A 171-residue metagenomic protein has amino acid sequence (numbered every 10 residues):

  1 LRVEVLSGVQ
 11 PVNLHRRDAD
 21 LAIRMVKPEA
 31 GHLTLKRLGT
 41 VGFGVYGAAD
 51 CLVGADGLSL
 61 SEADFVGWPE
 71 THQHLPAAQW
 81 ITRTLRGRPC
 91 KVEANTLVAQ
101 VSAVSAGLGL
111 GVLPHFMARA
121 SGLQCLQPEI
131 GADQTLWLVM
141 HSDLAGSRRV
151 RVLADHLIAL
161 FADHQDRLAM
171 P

Functional and structural regions predicted by a protein language model:
L1-G31: Central regulatory/effector-binding core of bacterial HTH transcription factors
R2-E4, I158, A162: Structural signal for well-ordered, non-membrane alpha-helices
V12-R16, P28-W137, S147, A162-P171: C-terminal regulatory
V139-H141: Short hydrophobic/aromatic beta-strand micro-patches that form the beta-sheet surface supporting nucleotide- or nucleic
A145-A159: Short amphipathic alpha-helical coupling segments at ligand-binding clamshell hinges and other catalytic/signaling
